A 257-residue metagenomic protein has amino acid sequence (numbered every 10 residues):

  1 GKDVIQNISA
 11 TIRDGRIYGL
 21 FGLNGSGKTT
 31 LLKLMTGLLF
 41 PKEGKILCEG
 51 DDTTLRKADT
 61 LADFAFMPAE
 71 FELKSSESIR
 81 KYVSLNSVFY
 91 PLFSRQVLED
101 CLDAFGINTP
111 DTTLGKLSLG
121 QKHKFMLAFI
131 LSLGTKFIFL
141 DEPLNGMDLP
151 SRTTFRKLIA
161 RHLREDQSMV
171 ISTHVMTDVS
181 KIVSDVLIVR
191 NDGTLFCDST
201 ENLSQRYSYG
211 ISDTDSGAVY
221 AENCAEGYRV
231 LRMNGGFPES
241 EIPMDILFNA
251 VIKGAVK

Functional and structural regions predicted by a protein language model:
F21-L23: The feature captures the beta-strand-to-loop junction immediately N-terminal to the Walker
T36: Helix-to-loop junction immediately C-terminal to a conserved catalytic motif
G44-L55, D59-T60: Conserved ABC transporter NBD signature motif
F66-F125: ABC-family P-loop ATPase nucleotide-binding domains
I138-E142, M147: Catalytic Walker B motif of ABC-type/P-loop ATPase nucleotide-binding domains
T154-R232: ABC transporter nucleotide-binding domain
A218-K257: C-terminal coupling/interaction segments
